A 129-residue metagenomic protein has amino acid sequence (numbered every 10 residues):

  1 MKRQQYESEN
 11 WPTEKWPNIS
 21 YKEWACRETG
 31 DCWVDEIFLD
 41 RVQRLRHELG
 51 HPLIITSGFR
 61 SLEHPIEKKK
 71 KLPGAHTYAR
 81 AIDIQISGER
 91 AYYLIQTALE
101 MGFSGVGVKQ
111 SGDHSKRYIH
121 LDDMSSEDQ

Functional and structural regions predicted by a protein language model:
M1-R46, S125: Extracytoplasmic cell-surface/polysaccharide-interacting catalytic and binding patches
N10, K15, E63, K68 (+1 more regions): Solvent-exposed, flexible loop/coil residues
N18-K22, E48-H51, D83-I86: Generic detector of short, locally flexible boundary/turn motifs and exposed helical patches
S20, D35, S61, S87-R90: Helix N-cap and loop-to-helix transition residues
R27, L53-F59, R90-I95: N-terminal start-of-chain detector that recognizes signal peptides and the immediate post-cleavage beginning
G30-D31, G50-H51, K69-K71, I86-Y92: Generic structural signal for short, solvent-exposed loop/turn connectors between secondary structure elements
L39-K70: Extended, low-complexity, intrinsically disordered C-terminal regulatory tails of eukaryotic serine/threonine kinases
P73-I82, I86-Q129: Catalytic cores and adjacent binding grooves of peptidoglycan-active enzymes
